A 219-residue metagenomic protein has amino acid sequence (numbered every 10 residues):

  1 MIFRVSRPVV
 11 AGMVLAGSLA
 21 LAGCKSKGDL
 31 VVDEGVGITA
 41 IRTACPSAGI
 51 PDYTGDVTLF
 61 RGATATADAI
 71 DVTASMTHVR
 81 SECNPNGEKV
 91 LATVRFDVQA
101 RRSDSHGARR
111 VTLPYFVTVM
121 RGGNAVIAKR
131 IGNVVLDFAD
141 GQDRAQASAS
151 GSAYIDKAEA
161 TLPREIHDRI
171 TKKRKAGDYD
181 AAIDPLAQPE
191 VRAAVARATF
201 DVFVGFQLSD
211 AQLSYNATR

Functional and structural regions predicted by a protein language model:
I2-M13: Bacterial N-terminal signal peptides that target proteins for export
L19-G23: C-terminal motif of bacterial Sec signal peptides marking the signal peptidase cleavage site
K25-G28: Bacterial signal peptide processing site
D33-R61: Post-signal peptide N-terminal segment of mature Sec-exported envelope proteins
T64-V72, R80-A92, R102-R109, G123-A125 (+1 more regions): Short, solvent-exposed beta-strand/turn "edge" segments of beta-rich domains on protein surfaces
H78-P85, V94-D104, Y115-G123, F138-D140 (+1 more regions): Beta-strand elements of well-folded, non-transmembrane domains
T112-L162: An exposed acidic His-Trp-rich patch
S150-A211: Intrinsically disordered, low-complexity, charge-dense segments enriched in Lys/Arg and Glu/Asp interspersed
